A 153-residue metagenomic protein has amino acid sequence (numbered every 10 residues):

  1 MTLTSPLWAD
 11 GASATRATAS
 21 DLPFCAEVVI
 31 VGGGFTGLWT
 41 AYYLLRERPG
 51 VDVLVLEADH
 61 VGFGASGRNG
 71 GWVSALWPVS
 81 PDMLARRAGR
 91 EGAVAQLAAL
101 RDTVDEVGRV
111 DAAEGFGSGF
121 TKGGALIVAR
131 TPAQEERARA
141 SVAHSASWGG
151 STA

Functional and structural regions predicted by a protein language model:
M1-V28, R46-D52: Extreme N-terminal leader/targeting segments of oxidoreductases
G32-L38, A58: Glycine-rich Rossmann-fold phosphate-binding loop(s) that bind the pyrophosphate of adenine dinucleotide cofactors
L45-R68: Glycine-rich FAD pyrophosphate-binding loop
G64, R68-A99: Glycine-rich active-site loop/strand segments that organize a redox cofactor
R87-A153: Rossmann-like flavin
